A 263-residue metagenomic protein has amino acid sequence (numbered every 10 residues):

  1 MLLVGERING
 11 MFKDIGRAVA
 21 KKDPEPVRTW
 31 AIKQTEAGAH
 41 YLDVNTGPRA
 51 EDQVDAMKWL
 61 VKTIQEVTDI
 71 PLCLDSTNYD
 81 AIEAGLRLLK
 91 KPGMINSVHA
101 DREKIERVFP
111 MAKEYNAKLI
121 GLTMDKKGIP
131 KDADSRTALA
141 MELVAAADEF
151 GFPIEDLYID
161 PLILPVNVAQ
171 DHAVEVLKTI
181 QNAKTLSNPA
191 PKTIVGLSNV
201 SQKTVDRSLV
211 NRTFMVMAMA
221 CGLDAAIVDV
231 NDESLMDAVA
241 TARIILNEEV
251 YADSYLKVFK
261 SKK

Functional and structural regions predicted by a protein language model:
M1-L3, Y41-D43, P71-C73, P92-I95 (+4 more regions): Structural preference for beta-strand elements that scaffold enzyme active sites
L3-T29, Q53, M94-A100, G128-D134 (+1 more regions): Active-site mouth loops of central-metabolism enzymes
E6, E51-K90, L177-T193: Alpha-helix-loop-beta-strand connector modules within alpha/beta enzyme cores
D23-Q34, K104, L139-E142, V210-M215: Short, acidic/polar
T35-I70, I163-A173: Glycine-rich, proline-tolerant flexible connector loops at the mouths of alpha/beta enzymes
D43-P48, I70-N78, G93-E103, T123 (+1 more regions): Catalytic beta/alpha-barrel core
A50-L60, S76-A84, A100-E114, G128-L139 (+2 more regions): Active-site-adjacent beta->alpha loops and helix N-cap segments on the catalytic face of soluble alpha/beta enzymes
E114-S261: Catalytic alpha/beta core domains of metabolic enzymes, predominantly
